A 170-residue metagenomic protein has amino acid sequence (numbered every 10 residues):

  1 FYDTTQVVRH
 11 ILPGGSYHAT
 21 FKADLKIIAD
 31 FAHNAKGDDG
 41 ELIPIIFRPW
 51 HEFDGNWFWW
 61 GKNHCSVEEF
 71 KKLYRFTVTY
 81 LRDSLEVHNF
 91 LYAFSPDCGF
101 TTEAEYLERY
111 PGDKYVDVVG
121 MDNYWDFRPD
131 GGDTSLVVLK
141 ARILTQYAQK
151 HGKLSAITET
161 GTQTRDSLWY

Functional and structural regions predicted by a protein language model:
F1-D83, V87: Substrate-binding cleft of extracellular glycoside hydrolase catalytic domains
S16-A19, L91-A93, R128: N-terminal start-of-chain detector that recognizes signal peptides and the immediate post-cleavage beginning
D24-F31, L73, T77, G112 (+2 more regions): A general structural detector for well-ordered alpha-helical segments in enzyme core domains, enriched
R48-W50, Y74-A104, G152-Q163: Aromatic-lined carbohydrate-recognition surfaces of secreted/lumenal glycan-active proteins
F53-N56, C98, D122-F127: Short loop/turn segments at secondary-structure transitions that flank enzyme active sites
E103-S167: Glycoside hydrolase catalytic-domain groove-lining segments
